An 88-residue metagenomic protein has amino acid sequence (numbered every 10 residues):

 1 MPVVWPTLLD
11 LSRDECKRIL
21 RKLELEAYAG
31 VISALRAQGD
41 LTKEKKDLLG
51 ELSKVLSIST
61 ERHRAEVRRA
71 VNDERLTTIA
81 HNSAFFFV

Functional and structural regions predicted by a protein language model:
M1-D14, V88: Long, charge-rich, low-complexity intrinsically disordered regions
L9-L56, T60-N72: Eukaryotic low-complexity, mixed-charge intrinsically disordered interaction/regulatory segments enriched in acidic
A65-V88: Eukaryotic compositionally biased, intrinsically disordered low-complexity regulatory regions enriched in Ser/Thr/Pro
